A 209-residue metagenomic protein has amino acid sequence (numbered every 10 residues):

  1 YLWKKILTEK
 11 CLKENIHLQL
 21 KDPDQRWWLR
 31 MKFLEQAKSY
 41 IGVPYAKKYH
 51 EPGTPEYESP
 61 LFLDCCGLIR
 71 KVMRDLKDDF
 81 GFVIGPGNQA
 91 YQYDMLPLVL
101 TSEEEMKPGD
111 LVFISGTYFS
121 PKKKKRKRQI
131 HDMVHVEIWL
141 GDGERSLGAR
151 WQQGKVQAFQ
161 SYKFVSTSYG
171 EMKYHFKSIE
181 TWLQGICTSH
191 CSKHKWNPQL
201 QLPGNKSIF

Functional and structural regions predicted by a protein language model:
Y1-V83, T117-D132, T188-F209: N-terminal capping segments
L12, M31-L34, D78-M172, W182 (+1 more regions): ...with weaker cross-activation on analogous glycine-rich loops/strands in unrelated enzymes
L18-Q19, L29, H175-L183: Generic detector of bulky aromatic hydrophobic side chains
L100, F176-K177, W196: Tryptophan-centered motif/residue detector
